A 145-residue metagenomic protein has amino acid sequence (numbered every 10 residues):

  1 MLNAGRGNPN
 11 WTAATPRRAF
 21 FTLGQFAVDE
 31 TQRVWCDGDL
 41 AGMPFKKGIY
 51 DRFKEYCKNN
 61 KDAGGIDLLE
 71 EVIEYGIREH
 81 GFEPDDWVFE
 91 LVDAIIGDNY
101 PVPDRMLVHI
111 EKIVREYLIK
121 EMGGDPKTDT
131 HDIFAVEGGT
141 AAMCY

Functional and structural regions predicted by a protein language model:
M1-E71: Conserved N-terminal helix/loop that builds the PLP phosphate-binding region of the aspartate aminotransferase-like
L40-Y145: Conserved core of the PLP fold type I
